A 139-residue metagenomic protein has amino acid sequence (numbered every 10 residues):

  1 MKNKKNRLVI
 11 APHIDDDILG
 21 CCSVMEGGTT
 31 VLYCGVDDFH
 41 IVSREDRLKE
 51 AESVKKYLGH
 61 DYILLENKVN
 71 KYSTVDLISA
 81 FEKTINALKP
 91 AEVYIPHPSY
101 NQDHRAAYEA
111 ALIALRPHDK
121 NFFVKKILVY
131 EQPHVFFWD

Functional and structural regions predicted by a protein language model:
M1-I10, H60-D61, N67, K71-D139: Metal-dependent de-N-acetylase/amidase catalytic core
N3-E45: ATP-dependent adenylation/pyrophosphate-handling site
S23-E26, E45-D46, I78, A107-A110: Short, glycine/charged-enriched secondary-structure capping and boundary segments
T29-V31, A51-K55, I85, L115-P117: Short, surface-exposed linear patches
D38-Y62: Glycine-rich phosphate-binding loop and adjoining beta1-alpha1-beta2 segment of Rossmann-like nucleotide-binding folds
